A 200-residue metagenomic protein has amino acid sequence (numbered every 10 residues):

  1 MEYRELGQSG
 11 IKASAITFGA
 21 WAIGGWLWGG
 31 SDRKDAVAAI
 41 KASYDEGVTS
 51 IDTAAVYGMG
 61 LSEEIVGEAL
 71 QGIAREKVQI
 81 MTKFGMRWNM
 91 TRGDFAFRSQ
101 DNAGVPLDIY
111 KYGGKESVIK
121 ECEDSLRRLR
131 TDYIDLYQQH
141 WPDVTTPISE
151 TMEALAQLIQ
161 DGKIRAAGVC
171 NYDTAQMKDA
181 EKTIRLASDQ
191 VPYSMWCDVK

Functional and structural regions predicted by a protein language model:
M1-Q79, W88-M90: N-terminal binding-site loop/beta-alpha segment at the start of enzyme catalytic domains that lines or forms
Y3, D35, P142-K200: Beta/alpha (TIM)-barrel catalytic core signal, keyed to glycine-rich beta->alpha loops juxtaposed to Asp/Glu that bind
A13-T17, T49-S50, K77-K83, Y133-L136 (+2 more regions): Structural preference for beta-strand elements that scaffold enzyme active sites
A22, A55-Y57, F84-W88, H140-D143 (+2 more regions): Active-site-proximal loop/turn and secondary-structure-junction residues that shape catalytic pockets, frequently
G30-S43, K111-L129, D173-D179: Short, acidic/polar
T91-D101: Short, flexible, mixed-charge acidic loops at enzyme active sites
D101-Y112, Q138: Short glycine/proline- and acidic residue-enriched helix-loop micro-motifs that form flexible lids or anion-recognition
L126-T146: Active-site groove signature of glycoside hydrolases
